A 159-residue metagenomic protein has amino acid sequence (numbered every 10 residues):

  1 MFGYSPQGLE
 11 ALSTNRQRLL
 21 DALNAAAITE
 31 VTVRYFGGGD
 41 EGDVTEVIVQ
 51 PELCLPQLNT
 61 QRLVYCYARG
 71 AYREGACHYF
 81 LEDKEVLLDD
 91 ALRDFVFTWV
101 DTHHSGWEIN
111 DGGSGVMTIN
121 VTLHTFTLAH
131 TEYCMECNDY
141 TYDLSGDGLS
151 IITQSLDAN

Functional and structural regions predicted by a protein language model:
M1-N159: Acidic interaction surfaces
